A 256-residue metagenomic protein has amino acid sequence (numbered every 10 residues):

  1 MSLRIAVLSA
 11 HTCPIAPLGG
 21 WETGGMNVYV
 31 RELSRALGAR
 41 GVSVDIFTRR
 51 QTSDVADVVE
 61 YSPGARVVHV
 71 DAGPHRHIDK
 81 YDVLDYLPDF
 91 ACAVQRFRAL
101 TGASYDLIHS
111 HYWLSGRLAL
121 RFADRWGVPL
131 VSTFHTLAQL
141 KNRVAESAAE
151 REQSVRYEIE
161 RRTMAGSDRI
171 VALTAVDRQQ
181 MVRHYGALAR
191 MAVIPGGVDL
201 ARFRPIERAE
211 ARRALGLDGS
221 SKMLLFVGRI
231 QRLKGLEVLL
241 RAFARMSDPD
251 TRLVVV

Functional and structural regions predicted by a protein language model:
M1-V67: N-terminal subdomain of nucleotide-sugar transferases
I5-A6, A123-R143, E150-Q153, V171 (+1 more regions): Active-site proximal beta-strand in glycosyltransferases
R98-S115, A119, V128-V131: Short N-terminal targeting/anchoring amphipathic segment
R151-I170: Membrane-proximal helix-turn-helix segments that form the acceptor-binding/catalytic region of lipid-linked
V176, G197: Carbohydrate-associated surface elements
V198, R252-V256: Glycosyltransferase donor-sugar binding loop
R204-L217: A short helix/loop element that forms part of the nucleotide-sugar donor recognition site in Leloir-type
D218-K234, L240-F243, V254: Conserved donor-binding/catalytic core segment of Leloir-type glycosyltransferases
